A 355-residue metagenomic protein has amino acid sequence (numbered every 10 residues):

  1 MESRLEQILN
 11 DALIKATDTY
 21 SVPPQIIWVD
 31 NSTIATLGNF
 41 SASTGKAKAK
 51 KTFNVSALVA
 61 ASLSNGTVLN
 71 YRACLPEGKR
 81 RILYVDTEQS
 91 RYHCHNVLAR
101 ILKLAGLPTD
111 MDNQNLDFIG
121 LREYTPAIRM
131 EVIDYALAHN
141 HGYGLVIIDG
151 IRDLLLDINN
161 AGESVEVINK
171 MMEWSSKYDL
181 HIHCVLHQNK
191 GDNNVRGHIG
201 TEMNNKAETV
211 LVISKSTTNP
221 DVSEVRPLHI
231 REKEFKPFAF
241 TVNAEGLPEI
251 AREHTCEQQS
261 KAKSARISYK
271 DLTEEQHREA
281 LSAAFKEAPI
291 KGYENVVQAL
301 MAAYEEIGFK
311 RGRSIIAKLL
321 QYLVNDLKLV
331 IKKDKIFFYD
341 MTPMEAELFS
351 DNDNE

Functional and structural regions predicted by a protein language model:
E2-I101, T342, E347-F349, E355: The Walker A/P-loop phosphate-binding site
A35, C74-E77, T109, A138-N140 (+2 more regions): Conserved catalytic network of the ASCE P-loop NTPase/AAA+ motor domain
L37, R91, H95, P126-M130 (+3 more regions): Amphipathic alpha-helical transducer elements in NTP-driven molecular machines
A42-K48, F53, V165-E249: Phosphate-binding/switch region of NTP-binding enzymes
S56, A60, S64, A127-A138 (+1 more regions): Amphipathic, non-transmembrane alpha-helical secondary structure
A61-G66, I101-L104, L154-D157, K206 (+1 more regions): Conserved, well-folded catalytic cores of nucleic-acid-processing and energy-transducing macromolecular machines
P76-N159: Conserved inter-motif catalytic segment of the P-loop NTP-binding fold
H139-N140, T217-E355: C-terminal regions of RecA-like/P-loop NTPase motor modules
